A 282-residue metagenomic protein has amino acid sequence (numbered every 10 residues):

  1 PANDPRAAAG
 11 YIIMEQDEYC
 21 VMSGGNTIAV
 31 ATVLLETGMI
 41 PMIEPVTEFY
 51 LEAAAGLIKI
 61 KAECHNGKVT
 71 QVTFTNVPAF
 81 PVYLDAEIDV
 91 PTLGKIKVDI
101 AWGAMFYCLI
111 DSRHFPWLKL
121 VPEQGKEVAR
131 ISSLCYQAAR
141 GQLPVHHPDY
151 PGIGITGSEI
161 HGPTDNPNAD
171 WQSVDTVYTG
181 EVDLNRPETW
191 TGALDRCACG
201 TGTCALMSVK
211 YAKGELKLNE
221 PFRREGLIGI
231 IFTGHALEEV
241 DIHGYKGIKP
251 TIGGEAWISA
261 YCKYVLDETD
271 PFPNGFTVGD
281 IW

Functional and structural regions predicted by a protein language model:
P1-M22, A29-W282: Active-site proximal loop and beta-alpha junction motif in alpha/beta enzyme cores
